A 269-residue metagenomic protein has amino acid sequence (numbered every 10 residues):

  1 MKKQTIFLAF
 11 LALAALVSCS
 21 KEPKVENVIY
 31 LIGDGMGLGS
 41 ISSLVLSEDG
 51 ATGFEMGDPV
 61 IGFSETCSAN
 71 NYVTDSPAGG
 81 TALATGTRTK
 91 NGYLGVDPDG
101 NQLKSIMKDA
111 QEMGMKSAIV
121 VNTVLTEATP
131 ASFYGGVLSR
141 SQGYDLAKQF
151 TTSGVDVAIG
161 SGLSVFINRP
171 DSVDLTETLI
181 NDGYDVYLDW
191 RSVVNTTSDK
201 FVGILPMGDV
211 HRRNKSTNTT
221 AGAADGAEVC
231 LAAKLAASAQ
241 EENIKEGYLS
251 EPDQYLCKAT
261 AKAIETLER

Functional and structural regions predicted by a protein language model:
M1-T5: Positively charged n-region of N-terminal signal peptides that target proteins for export
I6-L11: Sec-dependent N-terminal signal peptides
A15-S18: C-terminal motif of bacterial Sec signal peptides marking the signal peptidase cleavage site
K21-R169, V173-N195, D199-K200, T217-A224 (+3 more regions): N-terminal catalytic scaffold of extracellular/periplasmic and nuclease hydrolases that process anionic headgroups
G203, M207-R213: Membrane-embedded hairpin module used as a gating/binding unit in multi-pass transport and secretion proteins
A232-S238, G247, A261-T266: Membrane-embedded translocation segments of transport machinery
E242-N243, E268-R269: Hard-cation-handling environments
